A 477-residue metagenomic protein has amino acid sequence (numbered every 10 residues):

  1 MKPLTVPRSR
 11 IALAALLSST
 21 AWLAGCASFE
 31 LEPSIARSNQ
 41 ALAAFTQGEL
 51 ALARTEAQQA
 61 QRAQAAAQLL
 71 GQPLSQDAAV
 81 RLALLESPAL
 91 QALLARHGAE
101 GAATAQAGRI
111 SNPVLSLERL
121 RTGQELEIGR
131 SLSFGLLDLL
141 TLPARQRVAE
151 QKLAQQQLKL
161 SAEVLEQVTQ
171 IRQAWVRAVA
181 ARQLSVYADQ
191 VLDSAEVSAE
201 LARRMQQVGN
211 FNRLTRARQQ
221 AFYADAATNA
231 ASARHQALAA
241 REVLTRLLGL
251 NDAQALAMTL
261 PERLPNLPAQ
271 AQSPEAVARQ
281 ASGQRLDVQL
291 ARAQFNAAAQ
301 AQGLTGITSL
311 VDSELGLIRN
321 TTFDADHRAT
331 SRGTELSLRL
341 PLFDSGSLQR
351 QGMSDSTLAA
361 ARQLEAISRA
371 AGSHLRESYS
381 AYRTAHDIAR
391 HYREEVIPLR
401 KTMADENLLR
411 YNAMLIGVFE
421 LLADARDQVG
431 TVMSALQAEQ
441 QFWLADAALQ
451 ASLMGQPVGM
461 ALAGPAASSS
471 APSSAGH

Functional and structural regions predicted by a protein language model:
K2, A27, L142-A144, V148 (+5 more regions): Periplasmic alpha-helical coiled-coil/stalk elements that build and connect Gram-negative outer-membrane
K2-L85, R234-Q280, Q450-H477: Terminal intrinsically disordered/low-complexity segments used for targeting and assembly
A27-R177, R213, D312-S313, S345: Short flexible linkers and secondary-structure junctions
R62-Q72, T104, P113-T141, R145-R147 (+5 more regions): Small/polar, glycine/serine/threonine/aspartate-rich low-complexity segments that form flexible
E86-A89, G283-D287: Short loop-to-helix capping motifs
Q91-A95, G108, L137-Q167, R218 (+7 more regions): Sec/SRP-type N-terminal targeting helices
D225-A253, Q363, S368, L399-V458: Short segments within alpha-helical structural elements
